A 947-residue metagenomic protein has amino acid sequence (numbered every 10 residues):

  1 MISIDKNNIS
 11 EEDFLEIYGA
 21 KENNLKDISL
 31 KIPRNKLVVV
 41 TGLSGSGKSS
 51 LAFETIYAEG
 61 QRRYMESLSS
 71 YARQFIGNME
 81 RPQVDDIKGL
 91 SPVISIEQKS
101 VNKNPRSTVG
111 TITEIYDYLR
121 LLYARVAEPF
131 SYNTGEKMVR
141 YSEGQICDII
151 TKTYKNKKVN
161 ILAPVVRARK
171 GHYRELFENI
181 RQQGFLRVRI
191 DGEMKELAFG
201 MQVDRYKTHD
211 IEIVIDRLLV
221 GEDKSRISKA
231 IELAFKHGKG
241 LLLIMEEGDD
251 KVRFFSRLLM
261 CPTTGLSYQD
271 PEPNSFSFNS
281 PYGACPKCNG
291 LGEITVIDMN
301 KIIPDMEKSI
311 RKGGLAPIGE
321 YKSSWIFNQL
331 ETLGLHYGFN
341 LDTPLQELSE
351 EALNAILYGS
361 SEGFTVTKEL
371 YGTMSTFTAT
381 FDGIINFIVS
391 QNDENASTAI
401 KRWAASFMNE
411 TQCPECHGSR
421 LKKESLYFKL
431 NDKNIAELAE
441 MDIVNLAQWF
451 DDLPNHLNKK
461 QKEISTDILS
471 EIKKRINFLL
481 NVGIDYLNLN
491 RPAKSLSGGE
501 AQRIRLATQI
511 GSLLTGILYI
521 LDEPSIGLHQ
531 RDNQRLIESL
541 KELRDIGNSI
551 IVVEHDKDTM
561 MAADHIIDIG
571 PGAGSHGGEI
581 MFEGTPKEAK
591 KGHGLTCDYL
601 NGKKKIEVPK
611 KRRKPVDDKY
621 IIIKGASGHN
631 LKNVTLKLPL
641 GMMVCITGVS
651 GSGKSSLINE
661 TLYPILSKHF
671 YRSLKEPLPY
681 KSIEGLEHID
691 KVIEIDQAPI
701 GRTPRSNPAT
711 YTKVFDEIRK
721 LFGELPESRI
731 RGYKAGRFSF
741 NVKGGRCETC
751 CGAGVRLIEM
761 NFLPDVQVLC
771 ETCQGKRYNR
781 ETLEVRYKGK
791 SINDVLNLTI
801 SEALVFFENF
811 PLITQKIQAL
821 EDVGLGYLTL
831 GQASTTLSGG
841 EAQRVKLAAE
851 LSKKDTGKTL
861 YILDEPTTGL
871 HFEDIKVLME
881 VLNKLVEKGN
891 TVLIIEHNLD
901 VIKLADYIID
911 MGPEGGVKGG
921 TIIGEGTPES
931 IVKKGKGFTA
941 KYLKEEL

Functional and structural regions predicted by a protein language model:
M1-L947: Conserved phosphate-binding elements of NTP-dependent enzyme cores
